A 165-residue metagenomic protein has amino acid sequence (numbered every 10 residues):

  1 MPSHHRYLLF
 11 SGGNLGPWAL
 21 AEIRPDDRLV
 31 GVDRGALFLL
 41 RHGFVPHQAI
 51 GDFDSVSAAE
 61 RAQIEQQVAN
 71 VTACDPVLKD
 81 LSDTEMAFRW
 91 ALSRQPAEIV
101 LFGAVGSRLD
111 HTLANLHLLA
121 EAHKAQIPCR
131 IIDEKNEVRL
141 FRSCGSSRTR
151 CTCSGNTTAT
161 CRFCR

Functional and structural regions predicted by a protein language model:
M1-Q63: N-terminal beta-strand-loop-alpha-helix module at the start of alpha/beta ligand-binding or catalytic domains
Q67-P76, Q126-R130, T158-R162: A glycine-rich helix N-cap at a beta->alpha junction
T72-C74, I99-A104: Short glycine-rich or small-residue beta-strand-to-loop segments that form or flank ligand, phosphate, metal/Fe-S
T72-R94: Short phosphate-binding loop-to-helix
D110-A120: Short Gly/Thr/Asp-enriched flexible loops that form oxyanion-binding sites at enzyme active sites
E121-E137: Short, acidic/small-residue loops that bind anionic groups at enzyme active sites
E134-N136, F141-R165: Long, charged alpha-helical interface segments
